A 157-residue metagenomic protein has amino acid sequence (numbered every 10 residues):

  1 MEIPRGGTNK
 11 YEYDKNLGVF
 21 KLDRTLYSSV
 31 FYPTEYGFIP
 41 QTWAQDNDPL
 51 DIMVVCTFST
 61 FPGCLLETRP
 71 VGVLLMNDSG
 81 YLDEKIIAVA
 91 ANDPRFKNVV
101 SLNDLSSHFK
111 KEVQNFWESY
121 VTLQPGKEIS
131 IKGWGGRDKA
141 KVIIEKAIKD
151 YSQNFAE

Functional and structural regions predicted by a protein language model:
M1-E157: Hydrophobic N-terminal alpha-helices or hydrophobic patches in metabolic proteins across all domains of life
